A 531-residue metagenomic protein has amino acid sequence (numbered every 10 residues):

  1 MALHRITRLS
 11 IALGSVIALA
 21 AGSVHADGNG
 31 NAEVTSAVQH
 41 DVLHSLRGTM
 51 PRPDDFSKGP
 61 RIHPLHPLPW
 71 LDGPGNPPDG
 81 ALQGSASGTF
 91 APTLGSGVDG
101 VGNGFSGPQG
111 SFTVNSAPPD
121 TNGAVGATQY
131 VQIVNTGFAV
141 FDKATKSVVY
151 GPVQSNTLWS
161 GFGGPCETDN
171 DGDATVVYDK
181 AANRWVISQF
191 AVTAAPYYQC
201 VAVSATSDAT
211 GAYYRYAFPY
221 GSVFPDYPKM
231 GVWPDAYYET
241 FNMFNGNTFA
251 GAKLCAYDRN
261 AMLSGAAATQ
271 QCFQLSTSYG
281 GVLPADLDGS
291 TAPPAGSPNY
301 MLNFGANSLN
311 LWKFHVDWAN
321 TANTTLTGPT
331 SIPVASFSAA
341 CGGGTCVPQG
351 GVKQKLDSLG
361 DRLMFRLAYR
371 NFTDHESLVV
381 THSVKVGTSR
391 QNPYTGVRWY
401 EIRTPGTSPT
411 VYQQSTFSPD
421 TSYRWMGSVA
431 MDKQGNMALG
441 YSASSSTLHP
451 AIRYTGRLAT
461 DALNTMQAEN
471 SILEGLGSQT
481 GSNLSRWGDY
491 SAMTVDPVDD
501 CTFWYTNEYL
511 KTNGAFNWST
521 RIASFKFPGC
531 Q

Functional and structural regions predicted by a protein language model:
M1-A2, A26: Initiator methionine at the very start of the polypeptide chain
A2-I11: Bacterial N-terminal signal peptides that target proteins for export
A21-S23: N-terminal signal peptide c-region/cleavage motif recognized by signal peptidases
D27-Q531: C-terminal PAP-associated
